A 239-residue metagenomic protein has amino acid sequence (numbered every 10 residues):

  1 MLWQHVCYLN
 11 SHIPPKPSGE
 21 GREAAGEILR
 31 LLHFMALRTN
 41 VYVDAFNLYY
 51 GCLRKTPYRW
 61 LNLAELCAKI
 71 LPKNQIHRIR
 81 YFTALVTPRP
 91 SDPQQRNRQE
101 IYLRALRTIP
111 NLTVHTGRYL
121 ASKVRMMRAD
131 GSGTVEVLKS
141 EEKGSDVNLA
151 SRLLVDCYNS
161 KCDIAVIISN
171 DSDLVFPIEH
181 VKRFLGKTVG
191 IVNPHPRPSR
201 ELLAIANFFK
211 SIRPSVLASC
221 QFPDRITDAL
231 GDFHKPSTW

Functional and structural regions predicted by a protein language model:
W3-C7, S11-L138, F184-N193: Domain-level signal for Mg2+-assisted phosphodiester chemistry and nucleotide/NA-binding surfaces in nucleic-acid
H115-W239: Nuclease catalytic cores that cleave nucleic-acid phosphodiester bonds, predominantly acidic two-metal-ion
